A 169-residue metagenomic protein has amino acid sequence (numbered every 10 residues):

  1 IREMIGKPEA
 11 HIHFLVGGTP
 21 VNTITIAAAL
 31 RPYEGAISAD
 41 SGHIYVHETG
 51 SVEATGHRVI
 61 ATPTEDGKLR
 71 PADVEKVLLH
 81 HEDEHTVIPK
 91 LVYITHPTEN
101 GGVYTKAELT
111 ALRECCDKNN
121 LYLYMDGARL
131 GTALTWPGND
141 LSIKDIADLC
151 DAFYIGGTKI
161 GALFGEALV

Functional and structural regions predicted by a protein language model:
I1-V169: Conserved PLP-enzyme active-site core in the AAT-like
